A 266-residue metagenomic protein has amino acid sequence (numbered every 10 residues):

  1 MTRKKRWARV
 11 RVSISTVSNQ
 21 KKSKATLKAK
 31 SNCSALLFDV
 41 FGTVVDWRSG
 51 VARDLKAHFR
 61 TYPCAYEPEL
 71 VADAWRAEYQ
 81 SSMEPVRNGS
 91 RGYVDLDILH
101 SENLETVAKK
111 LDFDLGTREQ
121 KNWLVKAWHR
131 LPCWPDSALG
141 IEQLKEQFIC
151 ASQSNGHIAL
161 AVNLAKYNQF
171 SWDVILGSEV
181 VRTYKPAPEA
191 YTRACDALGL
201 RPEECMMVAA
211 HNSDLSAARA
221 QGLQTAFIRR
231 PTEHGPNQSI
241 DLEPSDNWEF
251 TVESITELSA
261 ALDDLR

Functional and structural regions predicted by a protein language model:
R6, V10, I14-C33, E142 (+1 more regions): Asp-based, Mg2+/Mn2+-dependent phosphohydrolase catalytic module
L27-A77, K110: Active-site neighborhood of HAD-like aspartate-dependent phosphohydrolases
D39-G42, L104, S152, A218: Generic structural signal for small/hydrophobic residues in well-ordered secondary structure, especially within
V51-F59, W75-Y79, H100-S101, L124-W128 (+1 more regions): Hydrophobic alpha-helical core bundles mediating ligand binding, dimerization, or RNAP-core interactions
R53-A57, A74, E102-T106, W123 (+5 more regions): Alpha-helical elements of Rossmann-like donor-binding domains used by nucleotide-donor carbohydrate transfer enzymes
Y62-P63, E69-N122: A metal-dependent, Asp-based hydrolase signature
Y93-S101, F113-A151, P188: Short, acidic loop-to-helix structural element flanking the phosphoryl-transfer center in phosphate-processing enzymes
